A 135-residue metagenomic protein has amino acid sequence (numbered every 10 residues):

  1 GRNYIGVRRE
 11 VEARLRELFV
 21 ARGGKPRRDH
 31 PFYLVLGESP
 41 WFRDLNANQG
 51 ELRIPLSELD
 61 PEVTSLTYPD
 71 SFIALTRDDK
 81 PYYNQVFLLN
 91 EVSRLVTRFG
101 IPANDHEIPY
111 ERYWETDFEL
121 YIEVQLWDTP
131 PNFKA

Functional and structural regions predicted by a protein language model:
G1-G6, R28-H30, P40-A135: Conserved NAD+-utilizing ADP-ribose enzyme module
G1-R28: ADP-ribose/NAD+-binding catalytic cleft of ART/PARP-like enzymes
G37: Conserved catalytic/binding loops enriched for acidic/polar residues
